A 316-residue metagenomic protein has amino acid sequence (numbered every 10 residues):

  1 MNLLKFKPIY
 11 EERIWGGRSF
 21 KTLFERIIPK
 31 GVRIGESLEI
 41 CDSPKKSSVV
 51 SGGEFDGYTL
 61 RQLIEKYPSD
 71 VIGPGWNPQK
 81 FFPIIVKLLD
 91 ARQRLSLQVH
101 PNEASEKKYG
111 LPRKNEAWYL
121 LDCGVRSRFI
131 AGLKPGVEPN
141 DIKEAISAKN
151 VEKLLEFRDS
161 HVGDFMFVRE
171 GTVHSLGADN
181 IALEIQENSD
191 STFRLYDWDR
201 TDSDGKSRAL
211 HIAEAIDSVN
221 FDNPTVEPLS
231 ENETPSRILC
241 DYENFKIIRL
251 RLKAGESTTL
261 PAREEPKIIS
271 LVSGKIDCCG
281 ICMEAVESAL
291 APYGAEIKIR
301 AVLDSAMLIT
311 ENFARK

Functional and structural regions predicted by a protein language model:
M1-V137, D197-N223, I247: Transition-metal
F81, L89-R94, G110-R113, C123-R126 (+3 more regions): Ligand-binding loop in jelly-roll beta-barrel domains
V86-K87, L95, E116-Y119, F157-R158 (+4 more regions): His/acidic/aromatic-lined binding-pocket segments of jelly-roll/cupin-type domains and related regulatory beta-sandwich
V99-P101, L121-G124, A131-P135, I146 (+5 more regions): Short, structured patches in soluble enzyme cores that scaffold and shape functional sites
R126-H161, P261-A262, P266-A285: A short beta-strand-loop-beta hairpin characteristic of the jelly-roll/cupin
I130-K153, A182-T225, T310-K316: Double-stranded beta-helix
L155-F167, I181, C279-K298: Short acidic-glycine-tyrosine-enriched beta hairpin
F193-R263: C-terminal amphipathic alpha-helical segment
